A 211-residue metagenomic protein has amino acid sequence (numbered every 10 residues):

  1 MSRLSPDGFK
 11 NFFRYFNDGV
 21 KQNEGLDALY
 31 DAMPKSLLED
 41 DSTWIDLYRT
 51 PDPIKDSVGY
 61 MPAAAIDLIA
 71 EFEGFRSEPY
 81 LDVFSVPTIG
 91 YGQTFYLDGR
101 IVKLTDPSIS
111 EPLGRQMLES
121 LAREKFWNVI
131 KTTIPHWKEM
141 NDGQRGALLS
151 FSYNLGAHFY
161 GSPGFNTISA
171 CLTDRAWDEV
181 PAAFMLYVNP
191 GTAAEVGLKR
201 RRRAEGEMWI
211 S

Functional and structural regions predicted by a protein language model:
S2-D56, A63-E78, Q93, L113-S120 (+2 more regions): Long, amphipathic alpha-helical surface segments
A64, F84-V86, G143: Extracytoplasmic
R76, Y96-D98, A147: A broad, structure-centric signal for solvent-exposed, well-ordered loop/edge residues that line or flank functional
P79-L81, E139-M140: Short, conserved, surface-exposed binding loops centered on an aromatic residue
L81-K103, A122: Substrate-binding/active-site groove segments that recognize and process beta-1,4-linked N-acetyl-hexosamine
V102-H136, N141-Y160, W177-D178: Alpha-helical segment that forms one wall of the substrate-binding/catalytic cleft in peptidoglycan-active domains
